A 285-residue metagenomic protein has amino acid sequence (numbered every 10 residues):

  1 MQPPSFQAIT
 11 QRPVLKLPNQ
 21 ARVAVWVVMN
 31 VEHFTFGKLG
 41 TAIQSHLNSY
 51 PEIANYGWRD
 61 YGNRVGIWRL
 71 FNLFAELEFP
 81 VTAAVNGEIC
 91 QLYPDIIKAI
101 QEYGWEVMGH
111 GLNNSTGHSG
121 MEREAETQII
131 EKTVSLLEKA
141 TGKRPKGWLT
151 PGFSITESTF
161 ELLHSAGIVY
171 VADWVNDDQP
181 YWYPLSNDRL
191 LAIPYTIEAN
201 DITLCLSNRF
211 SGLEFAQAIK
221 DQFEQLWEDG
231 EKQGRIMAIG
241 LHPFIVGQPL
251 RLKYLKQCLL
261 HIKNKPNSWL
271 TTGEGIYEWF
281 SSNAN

Functional and structural regions predicted by a protein language model:
Q2-G147, G152-L191, A216-I239, I245-N285: Catalytic alpha-helical scaffold of carbohydrate-active enzymes acting on polysaccharides/glycoconjugates
D178-P180, A192-E214, G234: Positively charged, amphipathic and often flexible ligand-engagement surfaces
